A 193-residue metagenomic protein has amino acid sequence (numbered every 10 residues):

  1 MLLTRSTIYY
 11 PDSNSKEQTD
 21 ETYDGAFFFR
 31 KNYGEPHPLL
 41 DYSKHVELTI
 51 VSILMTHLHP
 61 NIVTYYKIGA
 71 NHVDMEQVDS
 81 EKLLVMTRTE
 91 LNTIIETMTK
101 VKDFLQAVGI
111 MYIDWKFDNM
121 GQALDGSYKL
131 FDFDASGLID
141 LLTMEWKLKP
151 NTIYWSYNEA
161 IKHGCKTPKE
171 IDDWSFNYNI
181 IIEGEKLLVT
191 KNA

Functional and structural regions predicted by a protein language model:
L2-I53, V63: ATP-binding glycine-rich loop module of kinase domains
F28, N61, V73, K129-D132: Protein kinase-like catalytic core scaffold
P36, H72, D79-K82, D134-I139: Feature marks short, surface-exposed loop/turn motifs that line or immediately flank catalytic pockets and channel
M55, P60-I94: Conserved structural core of kinase catalytic domains
N71, I94-M98, M120-Q122, S127: Hydrophobic transmembrane helix bundles of membrane-integrated enzymes that assemble and modify cell-envelope
E90-F104: Conserved alphaE helix
L105-Q122: Catalytic-loop of the protein kinase fold
S127-A193: C-lobe/activation-segment region of protein kinase-like
